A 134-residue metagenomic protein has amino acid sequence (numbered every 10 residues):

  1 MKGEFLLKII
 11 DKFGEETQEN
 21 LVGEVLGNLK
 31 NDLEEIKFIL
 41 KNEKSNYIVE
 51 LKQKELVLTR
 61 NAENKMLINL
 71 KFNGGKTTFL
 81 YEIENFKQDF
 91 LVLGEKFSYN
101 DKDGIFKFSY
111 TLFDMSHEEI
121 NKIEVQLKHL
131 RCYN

Functional and structural regions predicted by a protein language model:
M1-L6, N31-F38, L56, K102-F108: Short, hydrophobic/aromatic-rich segments at coil-to-beta transitions
M1-N28: Charge-rich, low-complexity N-terminal segments
N20-L67: Short, well-structured hydrophobic secondary-structure segments
V25-L29, F97-S98, L127-L130: Extended lipid/amphipathic-ligand handling interfaces
Y47-Q53, I68-L70, I123-C132: Broad, structure-driven detector of short, well-ordered beta-strand segments within folded domains
V49, G75-S98, G104, E119: Terminal, non-globular segments
V57-K87: Short, conserved turn/kink motifs that form compact alpha/beta structural patches or helix kinks used as
D101-N134: Mixed-charge, glycine-accented linear interaction segment located at domain edges/termini
